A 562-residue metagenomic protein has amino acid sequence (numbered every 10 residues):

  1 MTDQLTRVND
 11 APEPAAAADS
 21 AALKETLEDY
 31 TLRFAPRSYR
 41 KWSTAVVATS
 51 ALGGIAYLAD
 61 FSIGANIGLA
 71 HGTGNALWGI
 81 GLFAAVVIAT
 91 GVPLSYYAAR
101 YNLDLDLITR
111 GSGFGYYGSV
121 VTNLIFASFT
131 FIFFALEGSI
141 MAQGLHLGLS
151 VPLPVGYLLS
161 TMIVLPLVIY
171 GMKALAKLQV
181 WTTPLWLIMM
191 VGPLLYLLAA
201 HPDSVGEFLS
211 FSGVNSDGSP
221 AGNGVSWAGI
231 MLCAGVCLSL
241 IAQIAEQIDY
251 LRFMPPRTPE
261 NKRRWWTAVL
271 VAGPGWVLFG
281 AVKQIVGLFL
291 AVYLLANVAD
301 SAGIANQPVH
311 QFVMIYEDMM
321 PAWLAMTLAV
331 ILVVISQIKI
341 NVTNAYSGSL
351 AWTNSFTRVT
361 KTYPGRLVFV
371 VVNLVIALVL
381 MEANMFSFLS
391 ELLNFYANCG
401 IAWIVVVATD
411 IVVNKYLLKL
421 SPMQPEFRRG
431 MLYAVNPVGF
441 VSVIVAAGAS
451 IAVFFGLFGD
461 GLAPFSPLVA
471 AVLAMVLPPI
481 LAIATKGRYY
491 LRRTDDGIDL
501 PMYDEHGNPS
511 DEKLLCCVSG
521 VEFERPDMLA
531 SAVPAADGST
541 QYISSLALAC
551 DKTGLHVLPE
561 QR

Functional and structural regions predicted by a protein language model:
T2-L69, T73, P193, G229-L232 (+1 more regions): Membrane-interface "cap" regions at the ends of multi-pass membrane proteins
F34, I404-M475, Y489-P509: C-terminal membrane-solvent junction of multi-pass transporters and transport-like membrane proteins
W42-F61, L197-H201, V214-L290, P321-V342 (+1 more regions): Hydrophobic, membrane-embedded alpha-helices of multi-pass small-molecule transporters
S50-A51, F83, N123-A127, G148-M172 (+4 more regions): Transmembrane alpha-helical segments of multi-pass small-molecule transport proteins
Y57-D60, A85-G91, F126-A135, L185-Y196 (+3 more regions): Selective recognition of specific alpha-helical transmembrane segments in multi-pass small-molecule
G81-F114, V121-F129: Juxtamembrane transmembrane-helix boundary signature
L159-S160, L167-A200, L209-S210, L392-I401 (+1 more regions): Membrane-interface loop-to-helix entry segments
L187-N215, L232-C233, C237-I241, V405-L418 (+2 more regions): Hydrophobic alpha-helical segments and their helix-loop junctions in multi-pass secondary transporters
